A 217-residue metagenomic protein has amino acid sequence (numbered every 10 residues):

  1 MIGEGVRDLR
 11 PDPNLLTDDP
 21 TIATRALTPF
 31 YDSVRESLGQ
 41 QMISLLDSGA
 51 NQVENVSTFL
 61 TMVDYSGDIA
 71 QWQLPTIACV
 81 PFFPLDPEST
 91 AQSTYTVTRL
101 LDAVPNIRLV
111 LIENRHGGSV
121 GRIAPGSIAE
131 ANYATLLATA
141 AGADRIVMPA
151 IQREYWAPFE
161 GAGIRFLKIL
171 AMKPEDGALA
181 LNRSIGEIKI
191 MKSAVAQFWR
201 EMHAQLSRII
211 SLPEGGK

Functional and structural regions predicted by a protein language model:
M1-S48: Nucleotide-state-sensitive switch-loop elements of NTP-binding domains
E4-N14, Q92-S93, A162-L170, D176: Secondary-structure junction/capping motif
D19-L27, Q52-S57, S89-T90, F198: Phosphate/oxyanion-binding active-site loops and adjacent basic polyanion-contact surfaces
D19-R25, F59, A124-G126, E160-G163: Surface-exposed beta-strand edges and their flanking turn/coil or helix-capping segments
P29-D32, E36, T58, G67 (+5 more regions): Charged/polar, solvent-exposed surface patches and flexible loops
M42, G49-V53, G67, M172-A178: Generic detector of solvent-exposed, compositionally biased contiguous segments
Q52-A157: Conserved catalytic-core segment of NTP-binding enzymes
V110-R115, G126-K217: P-loop NTP-binding site
